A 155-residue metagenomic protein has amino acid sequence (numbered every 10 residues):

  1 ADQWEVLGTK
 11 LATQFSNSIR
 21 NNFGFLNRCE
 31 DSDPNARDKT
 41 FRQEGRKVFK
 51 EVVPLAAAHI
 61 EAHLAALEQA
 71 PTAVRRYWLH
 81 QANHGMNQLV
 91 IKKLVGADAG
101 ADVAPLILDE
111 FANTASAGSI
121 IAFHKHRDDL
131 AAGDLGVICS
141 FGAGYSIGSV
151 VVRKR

Functional and structural regions predicted by a protein language model:
A1-K50, P54, A58, F141 (+1 more regions): Condensing-enzyme catalytic core mediating Claisen C-C bond formation in acyl metabolism
D33, T40, E61, G100-L106: Short, functionally important structural connectors and interaction interfaces within domains
R46, L64, D109: Short, flexible active-site loop motifs that bind/organize anionic cofactors or intermediates
V53, A57, R75-R155: Claisen-condensing/thiolase-fold acyl-transfer catalytic domains that form or cleave C-C bonds in fatty acid
A62-A66, K125-H126: A generic secondary-structure signal
L64-E68, V95-D98: Alpha-helix termini
